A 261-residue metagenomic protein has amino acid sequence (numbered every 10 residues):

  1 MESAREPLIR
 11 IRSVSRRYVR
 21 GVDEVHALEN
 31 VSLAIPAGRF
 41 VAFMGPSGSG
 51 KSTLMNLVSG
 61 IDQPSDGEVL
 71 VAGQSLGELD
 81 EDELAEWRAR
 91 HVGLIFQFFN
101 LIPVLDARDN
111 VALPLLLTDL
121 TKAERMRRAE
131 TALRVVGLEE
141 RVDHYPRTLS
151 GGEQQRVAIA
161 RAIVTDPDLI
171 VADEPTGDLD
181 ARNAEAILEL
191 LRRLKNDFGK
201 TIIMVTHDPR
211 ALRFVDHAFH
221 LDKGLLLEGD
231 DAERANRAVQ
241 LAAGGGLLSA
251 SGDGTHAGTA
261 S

Functional and structural regions predicted by a protein language model:
E2-S3: Pre-NBD coupling/linker segments of ABC/ABC-like ATPases
P7-L221: ABC family nucleotide-binding domain
L225-H256: Conserved beta-strand-loop-alpha-helix hinge in the C-terminal portion of ABC ATPase nucleotide-binding domains
A257-S261: Short, intrinsically disordered, low-complexity terminal/loop segments
